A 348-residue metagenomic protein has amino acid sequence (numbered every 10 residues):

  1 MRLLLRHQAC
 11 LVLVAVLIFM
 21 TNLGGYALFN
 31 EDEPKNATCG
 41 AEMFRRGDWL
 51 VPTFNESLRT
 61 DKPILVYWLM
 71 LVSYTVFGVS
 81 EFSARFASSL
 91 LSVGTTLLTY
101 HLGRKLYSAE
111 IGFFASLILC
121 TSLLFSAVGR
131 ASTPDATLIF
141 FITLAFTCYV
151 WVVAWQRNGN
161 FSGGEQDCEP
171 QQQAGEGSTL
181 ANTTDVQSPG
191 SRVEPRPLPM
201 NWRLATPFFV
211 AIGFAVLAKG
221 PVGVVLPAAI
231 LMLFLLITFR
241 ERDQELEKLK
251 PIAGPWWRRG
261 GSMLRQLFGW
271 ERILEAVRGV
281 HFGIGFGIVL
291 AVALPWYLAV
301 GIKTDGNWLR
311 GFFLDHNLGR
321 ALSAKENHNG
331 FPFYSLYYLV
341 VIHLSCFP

Functional and structural regions predicted by a protein language model:
M1-P348: Membrane-integral, polyisoprenol-dependent glycosyltransferases of the GT-C/oligosaccharyltransferase superfamily
